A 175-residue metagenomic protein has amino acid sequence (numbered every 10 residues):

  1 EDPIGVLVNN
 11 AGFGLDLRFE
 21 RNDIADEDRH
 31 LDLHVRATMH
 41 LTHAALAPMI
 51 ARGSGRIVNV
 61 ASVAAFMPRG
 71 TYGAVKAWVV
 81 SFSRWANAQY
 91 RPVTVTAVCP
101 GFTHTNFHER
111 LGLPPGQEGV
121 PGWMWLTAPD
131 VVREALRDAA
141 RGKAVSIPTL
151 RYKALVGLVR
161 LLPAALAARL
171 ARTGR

Functional and structural regions predicted by a protein language model:
N10-L15: Conserved NAD(P)H cofactor-binding loop of Rossmann-fold oxidoreductase domains
R18-E20, D26-L31: Substrate-binding pocket helix/loop in short-chain dehydrogenase/reductase
T42-H43: A short, exposed helix-loop element centered on a Lys and neighboring polar residues
S62: Residue(s) in the substrate-gating loop at a strand-loop-helix junction that position the organic substrate next
M67, W85-T94, F102: Active-site-adjacent segment of SDR/Rossmann-fold oxidoreductases
G70-W78, F82: The catalytic Tyr-X3-Lys active-site helix of short-chain dehydrogenase/reductase
A97, E118-L155: C-terminal helical subdomain
